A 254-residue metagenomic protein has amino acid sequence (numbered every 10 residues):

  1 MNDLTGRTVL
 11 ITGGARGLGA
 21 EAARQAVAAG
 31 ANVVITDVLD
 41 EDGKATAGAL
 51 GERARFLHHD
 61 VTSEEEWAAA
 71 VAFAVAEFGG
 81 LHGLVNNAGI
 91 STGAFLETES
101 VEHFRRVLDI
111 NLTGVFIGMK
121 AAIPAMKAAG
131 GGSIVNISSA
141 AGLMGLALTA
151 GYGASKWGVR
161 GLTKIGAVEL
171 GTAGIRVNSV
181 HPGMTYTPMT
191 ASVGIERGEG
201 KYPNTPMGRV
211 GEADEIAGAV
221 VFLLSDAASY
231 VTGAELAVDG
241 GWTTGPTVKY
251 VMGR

Functional and structural regions predicted by a protein language model:
V85, G171, R176, V231-G233: Short, small/polar-rich loop/turn modules that mediate ligand/substrate recognition or access, typified
F95-L96, S100-L108, K201: Substrate-binding pocket helix/loop in short-chain dehydrogenase/reductase
V101, S179, E199-V231, V238-G240: C-terminal helical subdomain
M119, S155, T163: Active-site helix of classical SDR
P124, V168-E169, S229: Alpha-helical segment proximal to the catalytic Tyr-Lys
S139: Residue(s) in the substrate-gating loop at a strand-loop-helix junction that position the organic substrate next
M144, T232-R254: Short C-terminal tail/terminal secondary-structure segment of NAD(P)H-dependent dehydrogenase/reductase domains
